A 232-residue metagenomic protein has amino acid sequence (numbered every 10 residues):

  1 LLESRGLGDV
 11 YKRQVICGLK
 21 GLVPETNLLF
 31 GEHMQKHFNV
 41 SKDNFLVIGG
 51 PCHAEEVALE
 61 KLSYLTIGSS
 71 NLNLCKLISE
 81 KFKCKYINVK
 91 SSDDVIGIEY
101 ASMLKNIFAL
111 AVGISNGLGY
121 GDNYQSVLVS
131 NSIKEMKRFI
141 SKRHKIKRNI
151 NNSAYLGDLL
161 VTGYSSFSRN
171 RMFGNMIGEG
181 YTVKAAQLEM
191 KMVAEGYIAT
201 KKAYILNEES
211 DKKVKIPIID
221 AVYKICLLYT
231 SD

Functional and structural regions predicted by a protein language model:
L1-Y11, Y229-D232: Single conserved hydrophobic/aromatic residue that forms the stacking wall/gate of nucleotide- or nucleobase-binding
R5, D9-E60, I78-E80: Rossmann-like NAD(P)(H) cofactor-binding subdomain of soluble oxidoreductases
C17, N44-G49, V89-D93, N151 (+1 more regions): General beta-strand structural signal in soluble alpha/beta enzymes
L22, G49-H53, N71, D93-I98 (+4 more regions): Glycine-rich beta-alpha junction loops
V23, N27, G31, N71 (+10 more regions): Generic structural signal for well-ordered, non-membrane alpha-helical segments in soluble metabolic enzymes
H37-N44, L62-N149: Internal alpha-helical scaffold of NAD(P)-dependent oxidoreductase catalytic cores
K105, V112-N116, Y120, S141-S231: NAD(P)-dependent Rossmann-like dehydrogenase/reductase catalytic/cofactor-binding core
